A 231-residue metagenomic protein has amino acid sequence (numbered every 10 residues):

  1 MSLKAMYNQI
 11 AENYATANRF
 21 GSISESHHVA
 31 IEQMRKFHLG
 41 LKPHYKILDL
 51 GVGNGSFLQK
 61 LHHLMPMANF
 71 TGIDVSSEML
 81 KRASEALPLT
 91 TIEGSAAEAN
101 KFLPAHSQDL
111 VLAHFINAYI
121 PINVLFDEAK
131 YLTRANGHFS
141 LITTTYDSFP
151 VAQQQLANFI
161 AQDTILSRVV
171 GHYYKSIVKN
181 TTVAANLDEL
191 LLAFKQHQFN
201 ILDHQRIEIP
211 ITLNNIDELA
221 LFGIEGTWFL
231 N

Functional and structural regions predicted by a protein language model:
M1-K42, S56-K60, M79: Conserved class I S-adenosyl-L-methionine
H44-K46: Nucleotide donor/acceptor-binding cores
L48-N100: Class I SAM-dependent methyltransferase SAM/SAH-binding core
K101-V111: A short acidic, Gly/Pro-enriched loop at the edge of an enzyme's catalytic core that lines a small-molecule cofactor
L110-N123: A short SAM/SAH-binding and catalytic strip from SAM-dependent methyltransferases
N123-H138: A short glycine-rich, Lys/Arg-flanked "PGG" loop and its adjoining helix->strand segment in the class I
H138-P210: Conserved catalytic/acceptor-binding region of the Class I
L202-N231: C-terminal helical/coil "lid" or tail adjacent to the Rossmann-like core of SAM-dependent
